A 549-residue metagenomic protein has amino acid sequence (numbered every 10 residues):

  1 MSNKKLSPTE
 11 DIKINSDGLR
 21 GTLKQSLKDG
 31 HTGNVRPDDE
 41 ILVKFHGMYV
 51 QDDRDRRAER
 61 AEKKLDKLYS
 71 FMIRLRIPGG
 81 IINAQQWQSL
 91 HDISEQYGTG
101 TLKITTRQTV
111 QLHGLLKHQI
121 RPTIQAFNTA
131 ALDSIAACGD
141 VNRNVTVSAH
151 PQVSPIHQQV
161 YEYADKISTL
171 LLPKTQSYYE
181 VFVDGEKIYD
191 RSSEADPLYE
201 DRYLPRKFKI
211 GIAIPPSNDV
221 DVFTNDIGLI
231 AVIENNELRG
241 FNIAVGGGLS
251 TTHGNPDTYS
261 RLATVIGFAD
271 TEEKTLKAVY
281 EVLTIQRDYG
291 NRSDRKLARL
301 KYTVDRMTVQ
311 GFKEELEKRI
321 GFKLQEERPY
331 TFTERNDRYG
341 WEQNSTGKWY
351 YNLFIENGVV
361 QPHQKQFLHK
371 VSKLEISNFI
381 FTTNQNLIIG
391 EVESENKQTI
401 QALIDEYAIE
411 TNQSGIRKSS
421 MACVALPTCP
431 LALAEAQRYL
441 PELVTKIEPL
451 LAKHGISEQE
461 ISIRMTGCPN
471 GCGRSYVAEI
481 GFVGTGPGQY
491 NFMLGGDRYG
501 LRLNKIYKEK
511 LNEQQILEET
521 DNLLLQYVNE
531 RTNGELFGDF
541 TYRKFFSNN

Functional and structural regions predicted by a protein language model:
M1-N549: Peripheral terminal and linker regions in Fe-S/redox and tRNA-modifying enzymes
